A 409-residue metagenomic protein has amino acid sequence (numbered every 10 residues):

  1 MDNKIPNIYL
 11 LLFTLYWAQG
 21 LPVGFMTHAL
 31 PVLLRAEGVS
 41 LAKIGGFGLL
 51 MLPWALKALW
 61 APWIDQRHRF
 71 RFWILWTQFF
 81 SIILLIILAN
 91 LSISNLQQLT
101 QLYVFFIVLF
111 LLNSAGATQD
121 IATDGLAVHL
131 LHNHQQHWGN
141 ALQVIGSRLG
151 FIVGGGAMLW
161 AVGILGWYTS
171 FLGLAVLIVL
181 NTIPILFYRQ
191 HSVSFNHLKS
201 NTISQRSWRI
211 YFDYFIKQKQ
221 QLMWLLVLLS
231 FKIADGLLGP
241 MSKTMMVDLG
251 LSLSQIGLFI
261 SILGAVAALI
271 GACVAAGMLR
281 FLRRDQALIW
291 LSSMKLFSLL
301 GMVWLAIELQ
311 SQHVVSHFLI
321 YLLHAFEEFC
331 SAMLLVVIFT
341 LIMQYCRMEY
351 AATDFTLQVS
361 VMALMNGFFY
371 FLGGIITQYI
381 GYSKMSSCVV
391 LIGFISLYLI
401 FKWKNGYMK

Functional and structural regions predicted by a protein language model:
M1-P6, Q190-M223: Juxtamembrane intracellular "pre-TM" segments in multi-pass secondary transporters
D2-W54, L222-V227, F231-M245, L249: Helix-loop boundary and gating motifs at the non-cytosolic
W54, H137-V162, V359-Y370: Glycine-rich segments within core transmembrane alpha-helices of 12-TM secondary carriers
L56-R69, I270-D285, T377-Q378: Helix-to-loop junctions at the C-terminal end of transmembrane segments in multipass secondary transporters
Q66-S81, R280-M294: Cytoplasmic membrane-interface "Motif A"-like loop-to-helix N-cap segments of 12-TM Major Facilitator Superfamily
F79-I82, T169-F187, K384-K402: Symmetry-related core transmembrane helices of the 12-TM Major Facilitator Superfamily/SLC fold
F79-L99, M294-H313, F401: C-terminal ends and interior cores of transmembrane alpha-helices in multi-pass membrane transporters/permeases
Q286-I338: C-terminal transmembrane helical hairpin of 12-TM major facilitator-type secondary transporters
